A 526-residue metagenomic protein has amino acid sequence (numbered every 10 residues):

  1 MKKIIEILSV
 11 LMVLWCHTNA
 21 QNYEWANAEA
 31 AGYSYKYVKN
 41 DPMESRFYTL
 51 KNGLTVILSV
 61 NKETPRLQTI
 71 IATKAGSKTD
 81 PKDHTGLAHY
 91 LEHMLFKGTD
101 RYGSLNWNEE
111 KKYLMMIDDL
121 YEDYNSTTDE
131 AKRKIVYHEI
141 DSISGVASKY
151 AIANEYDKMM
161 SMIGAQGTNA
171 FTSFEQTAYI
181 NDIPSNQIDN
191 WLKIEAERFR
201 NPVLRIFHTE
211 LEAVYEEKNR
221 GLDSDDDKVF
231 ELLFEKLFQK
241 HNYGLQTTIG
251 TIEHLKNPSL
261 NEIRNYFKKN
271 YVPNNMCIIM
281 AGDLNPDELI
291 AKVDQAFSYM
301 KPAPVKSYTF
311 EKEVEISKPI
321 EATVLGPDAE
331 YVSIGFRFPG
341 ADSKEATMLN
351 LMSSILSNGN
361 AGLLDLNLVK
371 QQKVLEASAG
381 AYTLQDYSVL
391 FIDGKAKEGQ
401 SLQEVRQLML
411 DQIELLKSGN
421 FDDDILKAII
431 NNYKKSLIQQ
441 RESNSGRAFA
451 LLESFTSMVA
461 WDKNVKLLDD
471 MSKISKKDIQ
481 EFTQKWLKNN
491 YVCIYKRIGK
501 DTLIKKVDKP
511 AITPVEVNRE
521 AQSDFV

Functional and structural regions predicted by a protein language model:
M1-N22: Bacterial Sec-dependent N-terminal signal peptides
A20-L58, N285-L325, Y331, L366 (+3 more regions): Proteolytic maturation boundary segments
S59, T64-S77, G86-A88, S104-E197 (+5 more regions): M16 family metallopeptidases and their MPP-like homologs
D80, S104, P286-I290, K344 (+2 more regions): Extracytoplasmic/secreted cell-surface and envelope-processing proteins
T85-K97: Active-site recognition of the HExxH zinc-binding catalytic motif
L211-E212, D226, F230, F234 (+2 more regions): Non-catalytic, conformational "gating/processing" segments within enzyme and secreted inhibitor domains
Y215-L222: Carboxylate/His-rich catalytic cores and anion/metal-binding grooves
N219, E235, V305-A361, D393 (+1 more regions): His/Glu-based metal-binding/catalytic segments typifying zinc-dependent metallopeptidases
